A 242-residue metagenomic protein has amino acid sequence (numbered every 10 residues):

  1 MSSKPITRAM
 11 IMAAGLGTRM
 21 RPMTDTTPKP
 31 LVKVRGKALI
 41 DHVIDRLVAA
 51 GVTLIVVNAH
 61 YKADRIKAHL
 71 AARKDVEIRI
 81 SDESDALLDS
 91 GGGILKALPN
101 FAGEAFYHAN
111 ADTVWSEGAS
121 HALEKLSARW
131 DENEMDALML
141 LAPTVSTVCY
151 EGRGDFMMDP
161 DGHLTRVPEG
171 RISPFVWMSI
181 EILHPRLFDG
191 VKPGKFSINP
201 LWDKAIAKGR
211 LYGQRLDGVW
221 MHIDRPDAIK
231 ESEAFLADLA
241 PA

Functional and structural regions predicted by a protein language model:
M1-I11, R19, K37-N110, V114 (+3 more regions): Conserved N-terminal catalytic core of the sugar/cofactor nucleotidyltransferase
S2-K4, D25, N100, D131 (+1 more regions): Short, flexible hinge/linker loops that cap or flank conserved catalytic cores
M10-A14, V32-K33: A conserved hydrophobic helix/loop-capping motif in glycosyltransferases and polysaccharide synthases
T26-L39: Short catalytic helix/loop segments, enriched in acidic residues and glycine and frequently bearing histidine
Y61, L138-D155: Short beta-strand-to-loop element that shapes/binds the nucleotide-sugar donor at the catalytic cleft/hinge
A72-D75, K96-P99, K125-L126, G154-D159 (+1 more regions): Short, hinge-like loop/turn segments at secondary-structure boundaries
A105-Y107, V114, G118-E132, V145-V148 (+1 more regions): Catalytic-core segments of class I nucleotidyltransferases/pyrophosphorylases that form NMP-activated intermediates
